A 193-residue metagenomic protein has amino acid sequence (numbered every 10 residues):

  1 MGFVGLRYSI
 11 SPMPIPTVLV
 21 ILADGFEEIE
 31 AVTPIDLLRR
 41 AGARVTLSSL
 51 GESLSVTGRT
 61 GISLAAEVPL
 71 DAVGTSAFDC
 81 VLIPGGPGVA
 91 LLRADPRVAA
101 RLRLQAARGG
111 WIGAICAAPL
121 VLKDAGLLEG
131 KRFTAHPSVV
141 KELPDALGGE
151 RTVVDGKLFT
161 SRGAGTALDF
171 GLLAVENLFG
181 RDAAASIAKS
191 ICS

Functional and structural regions predicted by a protein language model:
M1, L54-T57, S161: Compositionally biased, low-complexity repeat tracts
M1-P12: N-terminal amphipathic/basic-hydrophobic helices that include classical n-h-c signal peptides and signal-anchor
P14-V20, F26, L37-S49, E67-P69 (+1 more regions): Active-site-adjacent pocket-lining segments in enzyme domains
F26-E30, S55: Short N-terminal binding/cap micro-motifs at the start of the first secondary-structure element
S48-V68: N-terminal beta-loop-helix "entrance" segment that forms/cooperates in small-molecule cofactor or anionic ligand
